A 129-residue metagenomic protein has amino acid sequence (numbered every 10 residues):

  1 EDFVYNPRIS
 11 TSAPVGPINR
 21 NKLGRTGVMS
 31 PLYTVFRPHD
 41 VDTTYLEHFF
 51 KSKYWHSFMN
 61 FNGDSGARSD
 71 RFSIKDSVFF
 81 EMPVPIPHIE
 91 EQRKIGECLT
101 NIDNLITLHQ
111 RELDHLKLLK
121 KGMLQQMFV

Functional and structural regions predicted by a protein language model:
D2-V129: Feature detects amphipathic, helix-rich regulatory segments
